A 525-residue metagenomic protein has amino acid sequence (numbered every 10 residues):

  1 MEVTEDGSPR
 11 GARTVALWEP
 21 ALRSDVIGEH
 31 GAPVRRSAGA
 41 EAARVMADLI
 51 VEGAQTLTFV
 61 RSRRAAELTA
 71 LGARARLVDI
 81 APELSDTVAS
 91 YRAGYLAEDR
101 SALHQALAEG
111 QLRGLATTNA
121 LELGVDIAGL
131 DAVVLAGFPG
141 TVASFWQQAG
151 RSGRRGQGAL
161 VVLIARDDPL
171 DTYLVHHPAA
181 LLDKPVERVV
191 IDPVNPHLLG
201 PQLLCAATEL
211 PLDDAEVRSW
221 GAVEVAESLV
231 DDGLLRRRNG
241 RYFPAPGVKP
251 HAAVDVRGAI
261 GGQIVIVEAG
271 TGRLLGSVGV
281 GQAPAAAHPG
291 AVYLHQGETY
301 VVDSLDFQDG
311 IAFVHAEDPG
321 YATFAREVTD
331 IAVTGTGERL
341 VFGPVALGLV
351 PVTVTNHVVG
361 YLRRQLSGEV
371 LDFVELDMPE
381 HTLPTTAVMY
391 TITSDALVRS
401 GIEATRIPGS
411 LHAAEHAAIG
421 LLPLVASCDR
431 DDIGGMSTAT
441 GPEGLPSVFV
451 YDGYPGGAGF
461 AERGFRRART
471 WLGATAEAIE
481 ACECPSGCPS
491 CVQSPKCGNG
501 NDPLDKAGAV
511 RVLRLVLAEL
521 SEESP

Functional and structural regions predicted by a protein language model:
M1-P211, R218-P250, I260-G261, T271: Helicase motor core with emphasis on the C-terminal RecA-like subdomain
G158-V161, D167-P185, L199-D214, A222 (+4 more regions): Extended Lys/Arg-rich polyanion-binding regions
C482, G487-C491: Short cysteine clusters
S490, N499-G500: Juxtamembrane regulatory segments of integral membrane proteins
S494: Cys/His-rich metal-chelating microdomains
R514-P525: Acidic, low-complexity intrinsically disordered tails
